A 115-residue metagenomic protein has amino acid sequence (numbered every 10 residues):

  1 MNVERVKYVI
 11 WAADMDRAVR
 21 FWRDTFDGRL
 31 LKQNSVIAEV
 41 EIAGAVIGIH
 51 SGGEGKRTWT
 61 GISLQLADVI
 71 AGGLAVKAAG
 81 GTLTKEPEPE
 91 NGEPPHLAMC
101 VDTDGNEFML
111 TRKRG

Functional and structural regions predicted by a protein language model:
M1, I10, G81-G115: Vicinal oxygen chelate
M1-V19, G44-V46, T60-L64, T111-G115: N-terminal beta-strand motif that seeds the catalytic metal site of vicinal oxygen chelate
R17, N34-A38, E93: Short glycine/proline-centered loop/turn elements that form peptide/ligand docking sites
A18-R23, V76, G105: Conserved active-site tyrosine of GNAT-family acetyltransferases
D27-Q33, T82-P87: Short secondary-structure junctions
G28-T60, E107-R112: Conserved short beta-strand elements that form part of the metal-binding/catalytic scaffold of enzyme active sites
A38, T60-I62, P94-A98: Short beta-strand micro-motifs in enzyme catalytic cores
I62-N91: Mid-chain, well-packed structural core segment of small domains
